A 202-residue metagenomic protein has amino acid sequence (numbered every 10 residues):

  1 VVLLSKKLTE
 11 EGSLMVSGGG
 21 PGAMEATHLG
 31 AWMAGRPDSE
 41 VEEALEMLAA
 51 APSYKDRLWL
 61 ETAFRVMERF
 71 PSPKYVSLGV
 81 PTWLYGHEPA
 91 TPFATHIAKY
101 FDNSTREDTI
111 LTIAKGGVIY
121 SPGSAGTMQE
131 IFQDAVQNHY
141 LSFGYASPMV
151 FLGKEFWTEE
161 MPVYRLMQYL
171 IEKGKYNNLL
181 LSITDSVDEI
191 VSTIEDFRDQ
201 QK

Functional and structural regions predicted by a protein language model:
V1-E11, G35-S39, D185, S192-T193: Metallocofactor- and cofactor-centric catalytic cores in central/energy metabolism, strongly enriched
V1-L4, G22-Y120: Acidic/glycine-enriched connector segments
V16-E25, G123-M128: Gly/Ser/Thr-rich loops at beta-strand to alpha-helix junctions that form or flank small-molecule/cofactor-binding
T27-A31, A90, E130-Q133, M161-Y164: Short acidic, glycine/serine/threonine-rich loops at helix termini
D38-A51, S121-P122, M128-E130, A135-E160 (+1 more regions): Short, acidic/small-residue loops that bind anionic groups at enzyme active sites
T95, Q133-H139, R165-L170, D199: Short, solvent-exposed amphipathic alpha-helical segments in soluble enzyme and RNA/protein-processing domains
K99, Y120-G123, L152, S182: Glycine- and other small-residue-rich loops at beta-strand/loop junctions that grip anionic moieties
I110-T112, Y145-K202: C-terminal functional extensions of proteins
